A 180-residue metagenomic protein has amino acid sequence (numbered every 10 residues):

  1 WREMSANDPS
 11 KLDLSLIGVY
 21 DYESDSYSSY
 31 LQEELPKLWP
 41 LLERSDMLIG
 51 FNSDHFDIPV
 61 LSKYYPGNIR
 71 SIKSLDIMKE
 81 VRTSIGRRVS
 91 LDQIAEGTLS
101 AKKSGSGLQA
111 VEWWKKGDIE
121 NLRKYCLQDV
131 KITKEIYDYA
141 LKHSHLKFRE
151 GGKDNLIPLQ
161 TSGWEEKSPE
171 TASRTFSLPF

Functional and structural regions predicted by a protein language model:
W1-F180: DEDD superfamily 3′-5′ metal-dependent exonuclease/proofreading module
